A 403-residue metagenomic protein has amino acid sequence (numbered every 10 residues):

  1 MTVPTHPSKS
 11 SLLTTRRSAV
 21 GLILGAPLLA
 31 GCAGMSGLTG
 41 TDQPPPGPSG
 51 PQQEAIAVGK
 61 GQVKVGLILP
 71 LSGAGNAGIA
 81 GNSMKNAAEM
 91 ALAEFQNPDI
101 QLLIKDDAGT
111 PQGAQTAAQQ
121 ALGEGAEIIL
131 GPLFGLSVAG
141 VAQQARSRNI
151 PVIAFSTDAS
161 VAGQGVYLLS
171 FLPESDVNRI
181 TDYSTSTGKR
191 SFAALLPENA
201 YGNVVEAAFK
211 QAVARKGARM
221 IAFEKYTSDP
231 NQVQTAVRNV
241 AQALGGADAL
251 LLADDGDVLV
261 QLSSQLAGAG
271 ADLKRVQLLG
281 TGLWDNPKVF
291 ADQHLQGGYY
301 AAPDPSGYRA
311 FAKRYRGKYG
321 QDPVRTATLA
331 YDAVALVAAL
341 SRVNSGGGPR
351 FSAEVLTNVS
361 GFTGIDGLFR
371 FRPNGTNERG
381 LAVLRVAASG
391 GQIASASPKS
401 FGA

Functional and structural regions predicted by a protein language model:
T2-G25, C32-A403: Extracytosolic ligand-binding ectodomains
